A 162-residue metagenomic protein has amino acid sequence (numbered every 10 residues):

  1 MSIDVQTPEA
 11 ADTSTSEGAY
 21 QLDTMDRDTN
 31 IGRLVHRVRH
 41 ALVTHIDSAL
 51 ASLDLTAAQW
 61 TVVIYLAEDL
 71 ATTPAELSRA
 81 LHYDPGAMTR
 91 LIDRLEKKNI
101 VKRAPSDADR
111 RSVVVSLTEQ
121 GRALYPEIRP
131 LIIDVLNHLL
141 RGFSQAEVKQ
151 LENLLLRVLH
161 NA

Functional and structural regions predicted by a protein language model:
M1-L53: N-terminal leader segment of winged-helix/HTH proteins
T13, V43, A71, A80 (+1 more regions): Charged, amphipathic alpha-helical coiled-coil/dimerization segments
D26, H36, H40-D84, K98: N-terminal helix-turn-helix DNA-binding core of bacterial DNA-binding proteins
R27-H45, D84, Q120, L131 (+1 more regions): C-terminal ligand-sensing/allosteric alpha-helical core of TetR-family HTH transcriptional regulators
N30-R33, R37, T61, S112 (+2 more regions): Amphipathic alpha-helical recognition patches that constitute DNA-binding helices
N161-A162: Amphipathic C-terminal alpha-helical segment
